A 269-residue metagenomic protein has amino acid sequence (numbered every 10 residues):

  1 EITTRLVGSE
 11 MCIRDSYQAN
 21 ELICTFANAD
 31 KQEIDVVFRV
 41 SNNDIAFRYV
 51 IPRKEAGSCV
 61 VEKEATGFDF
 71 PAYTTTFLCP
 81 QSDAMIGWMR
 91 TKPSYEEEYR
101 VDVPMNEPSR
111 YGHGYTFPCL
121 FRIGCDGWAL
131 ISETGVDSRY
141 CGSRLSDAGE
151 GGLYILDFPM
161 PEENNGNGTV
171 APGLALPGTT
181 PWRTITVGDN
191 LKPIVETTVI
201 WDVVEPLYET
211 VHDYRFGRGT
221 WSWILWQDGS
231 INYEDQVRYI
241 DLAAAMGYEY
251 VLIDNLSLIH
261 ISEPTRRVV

Functional and structural regions predicted by a protein language model:
I2-G8, I13, I259-V269: Single conserved hydrophobic/aromatic residue that forms the stacking wall/gate of nucleotide- or nucleobase-binding
R5, S9-E10, R14-E21, R183 (+1 more regions): Extended interaction regions within the primary functional domain
E10, I34-V37, V170-P172: Short secondary-structure capping/turn segments at boundaries of alpha-helices and beta-strands
Y17-A72: Acidic, contiguous internal or C-terminal segments within carbohydrate-active enzymes that form a structured patch used
V40, F68-L258, S262: Conserved structural scaffold segments of CAZyme catalytic domains across common CAZy folds
A56, Y250, V268-V269: Generic hydrophobic alpha-helical segments
